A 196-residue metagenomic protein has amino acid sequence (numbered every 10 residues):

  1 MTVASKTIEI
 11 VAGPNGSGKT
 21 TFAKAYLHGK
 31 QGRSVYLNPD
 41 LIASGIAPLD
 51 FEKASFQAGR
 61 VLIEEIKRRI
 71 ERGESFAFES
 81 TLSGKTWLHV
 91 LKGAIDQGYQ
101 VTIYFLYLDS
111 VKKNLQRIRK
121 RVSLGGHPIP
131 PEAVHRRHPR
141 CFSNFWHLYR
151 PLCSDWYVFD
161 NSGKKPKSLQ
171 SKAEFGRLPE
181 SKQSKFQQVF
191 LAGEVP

Functional and structural regions predicted by a protein language model:
M1-K6, R69-I70: Phosphate-binding P-loop
I10-G13: The Walker A (P-loop) glycine that initiates the GxxxxGKT/S ATP-binding motif of P-loop NTPases
G16: Walker A (P-loop) phosphate-binding loop of P-loop NTPases
K19: Conserved lysine of the Walker
A23-E74: Conserved substrate/cofactor phosphate-moiety recognition/catalytic segment in nucleotide-dependent phosphotransferases
Q57-L108, C141, Y157: Glycine-rich phosphate-binding loop used to anchor ATP phosphates in small-molecule kinases, encompassing both
Y99-L148: A glycine- and Lys/Arg-enriched "phosphate-lid" helix/loop adjacent to the NTP-binding pocket of small-molecule kinases
H147-P196: NTP-dependent small-molecule kinase module
